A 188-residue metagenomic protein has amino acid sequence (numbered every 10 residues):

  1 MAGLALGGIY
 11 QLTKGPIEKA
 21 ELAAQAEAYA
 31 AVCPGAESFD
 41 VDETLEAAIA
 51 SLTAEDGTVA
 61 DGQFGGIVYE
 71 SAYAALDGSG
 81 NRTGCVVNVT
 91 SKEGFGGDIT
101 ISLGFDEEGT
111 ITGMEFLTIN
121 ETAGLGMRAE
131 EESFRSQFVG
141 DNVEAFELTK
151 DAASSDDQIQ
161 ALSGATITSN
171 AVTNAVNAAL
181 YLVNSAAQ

Functional and structural regions predicted by a protein language model:
M1-Q188: Flexible, solvent-exposed loop/hinge segments and secondary-structure transition points
